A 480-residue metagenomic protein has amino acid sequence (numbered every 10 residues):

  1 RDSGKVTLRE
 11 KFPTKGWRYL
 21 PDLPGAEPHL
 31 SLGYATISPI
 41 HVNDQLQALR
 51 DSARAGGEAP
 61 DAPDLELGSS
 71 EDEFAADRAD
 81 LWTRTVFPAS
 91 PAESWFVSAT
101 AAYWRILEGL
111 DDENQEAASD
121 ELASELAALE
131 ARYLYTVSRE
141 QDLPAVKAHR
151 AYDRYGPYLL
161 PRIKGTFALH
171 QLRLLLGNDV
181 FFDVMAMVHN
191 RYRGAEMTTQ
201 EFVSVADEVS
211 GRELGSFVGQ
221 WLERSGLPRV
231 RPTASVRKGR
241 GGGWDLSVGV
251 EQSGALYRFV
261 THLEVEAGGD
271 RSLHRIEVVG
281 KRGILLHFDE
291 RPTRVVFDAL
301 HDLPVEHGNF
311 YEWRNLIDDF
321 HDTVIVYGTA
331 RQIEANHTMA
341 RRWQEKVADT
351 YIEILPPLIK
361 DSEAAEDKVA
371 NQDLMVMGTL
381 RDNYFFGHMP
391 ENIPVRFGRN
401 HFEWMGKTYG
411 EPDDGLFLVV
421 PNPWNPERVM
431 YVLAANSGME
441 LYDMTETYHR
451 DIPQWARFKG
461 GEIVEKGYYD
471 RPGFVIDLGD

Functional and structural regions predicted by a protein language model:
R1-G249: Hydrophobic alpha-helical and helix-loop surface patches within well-folded domains that function as non-catalytic
Q47, E108, S253-A255, G268-D270 (+5 more regions): Short, glycine-/Ser/Thr-/acidic-enriched flexible segments
G215, R229-D298: Beta-strand-rich binding/interaction modules
E266-L273, V279-V296, D302, L380-D382 (+3 more regions): C-terminal, active-site-flanking charged/polar segments
P292, G308-D319: Short, gly/Ser/Thr-rich active-site loops of penicillin-recognizing serine hydrolases
A299-F310: Short acidic/polar inter-strand loop motif in beta-rich domains
R314-D480: Solvent-exposed alpha-helical segments and adjacent loops that form catalytic or protein-interaction surfaces
